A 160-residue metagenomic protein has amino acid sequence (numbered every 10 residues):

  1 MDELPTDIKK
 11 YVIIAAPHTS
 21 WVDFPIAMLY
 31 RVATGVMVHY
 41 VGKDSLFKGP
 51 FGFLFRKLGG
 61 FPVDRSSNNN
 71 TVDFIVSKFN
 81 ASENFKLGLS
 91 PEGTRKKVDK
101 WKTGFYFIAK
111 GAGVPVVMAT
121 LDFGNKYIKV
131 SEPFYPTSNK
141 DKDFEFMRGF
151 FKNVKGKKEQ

Functional and structural regions predicted by a protein language model:
M1, M37, F61, N84-F85 (+1 more regions): A general structural signal for well-ordered secondary-structure junctions
T6, N68-Q160: Non-catalytic C-terminal accessory region of glycerolipid acyltransferases and related lyso-lipid remodeling enzymes
T6-S66, T120-F123, E132-F134: Catalytic core of membrane glycerolipid acyltransferases/transacylases, capturing the structured, soluble-facing
